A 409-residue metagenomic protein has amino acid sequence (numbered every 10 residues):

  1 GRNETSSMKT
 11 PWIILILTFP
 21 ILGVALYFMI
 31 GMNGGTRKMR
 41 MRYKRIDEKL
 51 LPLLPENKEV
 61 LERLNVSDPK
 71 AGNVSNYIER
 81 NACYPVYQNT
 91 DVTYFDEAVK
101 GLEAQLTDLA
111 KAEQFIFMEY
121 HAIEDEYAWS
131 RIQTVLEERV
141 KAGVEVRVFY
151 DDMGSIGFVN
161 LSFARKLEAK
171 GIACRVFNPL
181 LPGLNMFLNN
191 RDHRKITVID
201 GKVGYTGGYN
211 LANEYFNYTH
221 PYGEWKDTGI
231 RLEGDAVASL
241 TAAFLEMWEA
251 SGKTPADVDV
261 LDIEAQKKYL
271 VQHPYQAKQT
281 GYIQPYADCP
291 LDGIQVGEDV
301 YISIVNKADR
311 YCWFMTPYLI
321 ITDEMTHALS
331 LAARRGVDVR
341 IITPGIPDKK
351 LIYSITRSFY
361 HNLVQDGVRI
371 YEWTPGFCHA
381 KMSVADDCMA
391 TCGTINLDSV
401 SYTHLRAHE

Functional and structural regions predicted by a protein language model:
G1-E298, S303, K307, P347 (+5 more regions): N-terminal localization/anchoring segments of enzymes in phospholipid and broader phosphate metabolism
E298-R310, P317, H327-L331: Acidic, glycine-rich loop-and-beta core segments that form the ion-binding/anion-interacting portion of active sites
M315-T316, T343, W373, C392-G393: Thr-Gly-centered strand-to-loop micro-motif
E324-H327, I341-T343, P347-Q365: Extended hydrophobic/aromatic segments used for targeting, binding, or gating
